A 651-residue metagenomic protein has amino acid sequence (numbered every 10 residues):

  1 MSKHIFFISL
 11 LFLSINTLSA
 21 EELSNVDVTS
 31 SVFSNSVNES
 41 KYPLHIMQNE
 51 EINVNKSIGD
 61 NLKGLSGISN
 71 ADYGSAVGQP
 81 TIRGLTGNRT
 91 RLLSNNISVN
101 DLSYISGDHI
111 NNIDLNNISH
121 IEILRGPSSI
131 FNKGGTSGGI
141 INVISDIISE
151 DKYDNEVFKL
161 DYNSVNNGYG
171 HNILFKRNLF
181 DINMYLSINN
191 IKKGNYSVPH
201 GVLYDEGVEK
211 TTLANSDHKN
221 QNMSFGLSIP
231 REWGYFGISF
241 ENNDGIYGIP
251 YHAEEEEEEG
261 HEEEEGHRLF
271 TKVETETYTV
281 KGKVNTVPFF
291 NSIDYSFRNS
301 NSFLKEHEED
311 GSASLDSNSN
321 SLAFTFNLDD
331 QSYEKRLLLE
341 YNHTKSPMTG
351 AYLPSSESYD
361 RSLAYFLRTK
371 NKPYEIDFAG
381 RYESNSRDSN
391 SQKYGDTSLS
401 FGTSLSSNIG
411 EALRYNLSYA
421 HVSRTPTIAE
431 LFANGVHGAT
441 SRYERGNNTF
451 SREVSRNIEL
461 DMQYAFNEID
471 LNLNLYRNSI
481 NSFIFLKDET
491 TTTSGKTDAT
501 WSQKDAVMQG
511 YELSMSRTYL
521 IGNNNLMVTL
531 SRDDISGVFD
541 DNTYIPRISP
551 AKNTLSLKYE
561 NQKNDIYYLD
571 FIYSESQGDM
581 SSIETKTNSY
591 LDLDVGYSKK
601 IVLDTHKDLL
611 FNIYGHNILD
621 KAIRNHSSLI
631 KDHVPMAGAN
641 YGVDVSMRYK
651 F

Functional and structural regions predicted by a protein language model:
N25-N53, Q79: N-terminal periplasmic "start-of-domain" segments of outer-membrane beta-barrel proteins
S98-R125: Short acidic/polar hinge/loop motifs at secondary-structure boundaries that mediate gating or recognition
L115-V157: A beta-strand signature from Gram-negative outer-membrane beta-barrel systems, especially the internal plug domain
N142, E150-Y153, V157, R177-T271: Periplasmic-side early beta-strands and strand-to-turn transitions of outer-membrane beta-barrels
G194-Y196, S423-R424, I480-S482, L486 (+1 more regions): C-terminal beta-signal and adjacent terminal beta-strands/loops of Gram-negative outer-membrane beta-barrel proteins
A214-N220, G234-I293, F297-S319, S346-G350 (+2 more regions): Flexible loop and strand-edge segments within Gram-negative outer membrane beta-barrel domains
E259-V287, K393-Y394, N408, H421-I480 (+4 more regions): Outer-membrane beta-barrel signature, preferentially recognizing the C-terminal barrel domain of Gram-negative
S332, T369-P373, L475-I480, T497-M580 (+1 more regions): Gram-negative outer-membrane beta-barrel transporters
